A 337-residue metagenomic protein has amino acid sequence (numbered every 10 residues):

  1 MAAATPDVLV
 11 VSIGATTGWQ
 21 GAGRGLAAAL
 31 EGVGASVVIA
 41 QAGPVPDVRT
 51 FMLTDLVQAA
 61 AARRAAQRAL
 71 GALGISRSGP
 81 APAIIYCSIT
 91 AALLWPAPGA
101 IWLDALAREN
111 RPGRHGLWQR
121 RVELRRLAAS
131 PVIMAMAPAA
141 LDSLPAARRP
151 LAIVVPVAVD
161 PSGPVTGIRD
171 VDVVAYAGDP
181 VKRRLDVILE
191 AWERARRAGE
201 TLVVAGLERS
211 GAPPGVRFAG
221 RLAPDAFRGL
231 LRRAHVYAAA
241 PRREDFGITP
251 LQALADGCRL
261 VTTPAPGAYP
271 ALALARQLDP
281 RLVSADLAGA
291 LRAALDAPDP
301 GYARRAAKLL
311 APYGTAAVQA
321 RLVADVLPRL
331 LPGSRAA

Functional and structural regions predicted by a protein language model:
I85, T90-R114: Active-site proximal beta-strand in glycosyltransferases
R114-M136: Membrane-proximal helix-turn-helix segments that form the acceptor-binding/catalytic region of lipid-linked
A139, A158: Carbohydrate-associated surface elements
V165-R183, L189-R194, L202-V203: Conserved donor-binding/catalytic core segment of Leloir-type glycosyltransferases
R242: Aromatic "clamp/platform" in nucleotide-sugar-dependent glycosyltransferases that forms part of the donor/acceptor
R259-T263: Short hydrophobic beta-strand element within catalytic cores of glycosyltransferases and related nucleotide-activated
Y269-A293: Change "using UDP/GDP/dTDP sugars" to "using nucleotide sugars
R281-A285, D296-P328, P332-R335: A charged, aromatic-enriched C-terminal amphipathic alpha-helix characteristic of glycosyltransferases across folds
